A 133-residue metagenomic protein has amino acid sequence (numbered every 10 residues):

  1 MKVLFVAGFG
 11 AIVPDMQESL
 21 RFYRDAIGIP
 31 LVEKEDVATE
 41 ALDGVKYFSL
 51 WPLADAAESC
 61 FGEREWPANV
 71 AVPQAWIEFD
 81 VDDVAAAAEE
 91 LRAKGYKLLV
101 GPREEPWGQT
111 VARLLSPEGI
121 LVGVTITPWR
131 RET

Functional and structural regions predicted by a protein language model:
M1-A7, I29-F79, A88-L115, I126-T133: Vicinal oxygen chelate
G10-D15, P106: Conserved beta-strand-loop-alpha-helix junction that forms the acyl-donor binding cleft
E18, V84-A88: Short, conserved charged micro-motifs
E18-S19, E132: Short N-terminal binding/cap micro-motifs at the start of the first secondary-structure element
S19-R24, L91, G119: Conserved active-site tyrosine of GNAT-family acetyltransferases
L121-T125: Short C-terminal beta-strand
